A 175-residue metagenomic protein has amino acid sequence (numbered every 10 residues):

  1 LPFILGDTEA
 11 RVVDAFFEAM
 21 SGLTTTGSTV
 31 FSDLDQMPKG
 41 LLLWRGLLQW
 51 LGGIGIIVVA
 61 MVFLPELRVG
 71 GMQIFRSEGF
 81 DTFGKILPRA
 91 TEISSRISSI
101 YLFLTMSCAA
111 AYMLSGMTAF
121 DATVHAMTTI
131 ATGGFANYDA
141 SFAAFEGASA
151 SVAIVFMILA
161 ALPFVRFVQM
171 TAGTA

Functional and structural regions predicted by a protein language model:
L1-A175: Membrane-proximal intracellular helices of multi-pass ion channels
